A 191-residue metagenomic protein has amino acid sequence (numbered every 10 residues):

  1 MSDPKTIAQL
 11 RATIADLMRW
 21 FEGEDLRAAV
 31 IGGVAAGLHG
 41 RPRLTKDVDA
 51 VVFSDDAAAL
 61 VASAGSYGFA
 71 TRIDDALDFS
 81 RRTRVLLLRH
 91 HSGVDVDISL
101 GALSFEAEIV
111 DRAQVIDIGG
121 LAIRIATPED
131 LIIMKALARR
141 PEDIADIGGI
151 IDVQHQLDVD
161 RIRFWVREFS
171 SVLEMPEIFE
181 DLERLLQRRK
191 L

Functional and structural regions predicted by a protein language model:
M1-L191: Compositionally biased terminal segments of proteins
